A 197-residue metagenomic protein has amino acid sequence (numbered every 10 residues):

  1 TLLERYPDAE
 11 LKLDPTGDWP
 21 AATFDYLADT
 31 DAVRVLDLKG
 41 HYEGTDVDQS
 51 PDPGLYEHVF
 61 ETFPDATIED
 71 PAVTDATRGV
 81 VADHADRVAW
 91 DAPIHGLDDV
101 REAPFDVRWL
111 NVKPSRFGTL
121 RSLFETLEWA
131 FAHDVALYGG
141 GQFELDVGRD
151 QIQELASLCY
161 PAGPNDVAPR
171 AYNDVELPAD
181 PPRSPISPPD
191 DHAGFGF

Functional and structural regions predicted by a protein language model:
T1: Glycine-rich active-site/cofactor-binding loop and its immediate structural neighborhood
A9-Q142, D146-D150, E154, N173-A179: Catalytic core of soluble alpha/beta enzymes
Q142-F197: Flexible C-terminal active-site loop/helix
